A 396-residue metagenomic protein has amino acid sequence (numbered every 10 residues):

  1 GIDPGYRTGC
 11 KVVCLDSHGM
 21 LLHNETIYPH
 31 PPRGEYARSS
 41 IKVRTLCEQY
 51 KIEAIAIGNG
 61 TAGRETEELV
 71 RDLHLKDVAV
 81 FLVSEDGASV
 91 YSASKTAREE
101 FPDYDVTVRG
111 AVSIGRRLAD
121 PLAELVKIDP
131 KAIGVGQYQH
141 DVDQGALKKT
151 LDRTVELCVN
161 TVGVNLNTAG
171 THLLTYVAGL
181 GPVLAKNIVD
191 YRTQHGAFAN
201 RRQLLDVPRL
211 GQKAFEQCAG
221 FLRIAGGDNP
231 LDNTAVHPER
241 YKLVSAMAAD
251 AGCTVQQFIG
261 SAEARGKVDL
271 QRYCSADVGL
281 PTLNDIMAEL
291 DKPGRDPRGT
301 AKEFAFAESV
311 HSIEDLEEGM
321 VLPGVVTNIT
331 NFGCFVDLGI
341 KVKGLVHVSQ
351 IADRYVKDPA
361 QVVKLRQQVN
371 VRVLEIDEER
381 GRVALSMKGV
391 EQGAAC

Functional and structural regions predicted by a protein language model:
G1, K11, E67-L69, N200-Q203 (+3 more regions): Short beta-alpha junctions and helix-cap segments that line functional grooves
G1-L15, M20, V43, G170 (+4 more regions): Extended, hydrophobic alpha-helical segments in both membrane/secreted and soluble proteins
I2, R7-D152: Phosphate- and other anionic-substrate recognition elements at nucleic-acid/protein interfaces
V12-L15, T26-I27, V189-D190, R201-V207 (+4 more regions): Composition- and surface-driven signal marking solvent-exposed, interaction-prone regions in large proteins
H18-G19, C47-Y50, A54, N59 (+19 more regions): Conserved NTP-handling cores and scaffolds of large molecular machines
V90, E99-A197, Q212-V244, A248 (+3 more regions): Long, highly charged, low-complexity intrinsically disordered interaction regions that mediate electrostatic DNA/RNA
L222-C396: Single-stranded RNA-binding regions, centering on S1/OB-family and related RNA-binding modules
